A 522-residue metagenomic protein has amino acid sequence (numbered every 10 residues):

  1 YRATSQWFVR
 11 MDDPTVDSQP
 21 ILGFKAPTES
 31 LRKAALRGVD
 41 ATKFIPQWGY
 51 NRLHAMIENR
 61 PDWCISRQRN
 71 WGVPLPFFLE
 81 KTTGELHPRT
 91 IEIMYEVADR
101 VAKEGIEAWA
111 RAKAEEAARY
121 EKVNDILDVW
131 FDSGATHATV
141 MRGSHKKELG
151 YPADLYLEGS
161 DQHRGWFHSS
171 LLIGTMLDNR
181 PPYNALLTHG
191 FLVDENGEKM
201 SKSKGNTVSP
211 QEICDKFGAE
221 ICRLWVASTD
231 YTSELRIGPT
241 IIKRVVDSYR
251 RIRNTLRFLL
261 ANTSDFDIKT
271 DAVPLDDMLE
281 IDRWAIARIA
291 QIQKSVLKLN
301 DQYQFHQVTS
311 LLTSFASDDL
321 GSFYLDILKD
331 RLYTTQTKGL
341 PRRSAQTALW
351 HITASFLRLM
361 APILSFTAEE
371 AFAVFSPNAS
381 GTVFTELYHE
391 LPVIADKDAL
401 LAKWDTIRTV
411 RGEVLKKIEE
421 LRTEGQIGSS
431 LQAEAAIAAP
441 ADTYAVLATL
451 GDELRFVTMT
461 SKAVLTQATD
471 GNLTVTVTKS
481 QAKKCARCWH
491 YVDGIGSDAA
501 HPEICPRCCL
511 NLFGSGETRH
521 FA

Functional and structural regions predicted by a protein language model:
Y1-D265, A285-L328, L332, T347-M360 (+1 more regions): Structured secondary-structure scaffolds
Y1-I21, I242-K269, P362-V374, E434-A468: Structured, non-catalytic alpha/beta "coupling" segments that mediate domain-domain communication and provide generic
Q68, W489-V492, C509: Cys/His-coordinated zinc-binding microdomains
L79, Y120, F266-L297, L325-A441 (+4 more regions): Acidic, turn-prone loop/beta-hairpin segments
K122, G494-S497, G514-S515: Short, non-ligating residues that shape and space the ligands of small metal-coordination modules and catalytic
Q481-K484, H501: Short metal-coordination and nucleic-acid-contact micro-motifs, chiefly zinc-binding Cys/His arrays
C485-S497: Short Cys/His-rich zinc-binding micro-motifs
A499-L510: Cysteine-rich micro-motifs
